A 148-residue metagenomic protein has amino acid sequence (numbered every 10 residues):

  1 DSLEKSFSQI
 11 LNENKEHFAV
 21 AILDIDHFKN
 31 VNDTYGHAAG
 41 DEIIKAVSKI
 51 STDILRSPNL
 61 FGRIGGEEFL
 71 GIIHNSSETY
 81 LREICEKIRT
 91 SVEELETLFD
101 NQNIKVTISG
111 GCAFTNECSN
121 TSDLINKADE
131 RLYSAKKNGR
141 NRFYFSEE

Functional and structural regions predicted by a protein language model:
S2-Y35, G62: Active-site-proximal structural segments of metal-dependent nucleotidyl cyclase/transferase enzymes
K5-Q9, A39-L60, E68, K87: Active-site-proximal alpha-helical element of nucleotidyl cyclase-like catalytic domains and analogous helices
L23-A39, S51, L55, I73-N75: Active-site loop/short helix in cyclic nucleotide turnover domains
K29, I44, I50-S51, G62 (+2 more regions): Short beta-strand->loop micro-motif that forms the acidic, two-metal-ion catalytic signature in nucleotide-processing
I43, L70-S91, E117, L124: Short helix/loop segment flanking the catalytic signature motif in cyclic-nucleotide metabolism enzymes
S48-K49, Y80-L98, D129: Alpha-helical scaffold within the catalytic cores of cyclic-nucleotide enzymes
L60-R63, I104: A short pre-motif secondary-structure segment
R82, D100, F114-E148: Catalytic-core segments of nucleotide cyclases and related cyclic-nucleotide turnover enzymes
